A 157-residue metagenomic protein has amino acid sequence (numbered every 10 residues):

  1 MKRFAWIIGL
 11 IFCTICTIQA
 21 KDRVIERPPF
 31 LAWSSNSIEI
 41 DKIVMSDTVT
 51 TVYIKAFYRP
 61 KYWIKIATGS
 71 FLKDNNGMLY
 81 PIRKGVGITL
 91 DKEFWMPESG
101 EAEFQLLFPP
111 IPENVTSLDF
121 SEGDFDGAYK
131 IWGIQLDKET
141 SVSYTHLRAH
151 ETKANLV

Functional and structural regions predicted by a protein language model:
M1-R23: Bacterial Sec-dependent N-terminal signal peptides
D22-S46: Low-complexity, acidic Ser/Thr/Pro/Gly-rich terminal tails and inter-domain linkers that flank the onset of structured
I40-V49, E93-E98: Short, solvent-exposed beta-strand/turn "edge" segments of beta-rich domains on protein surfaces
T50-Y58: Short, well-ordered beta-strand segments enriched in hydrophobic/aromatic residues
F57-P97: The feature marks short-to-medium sequence segments in extracytoplasmic or secretory-pathway proteins
K84-S117: Short, solvent-exposed, Trp/other aromatic-anchored flexible loops in extracytoplasmic proteins
I111-Y129: Short, surface-exposed ligand- or partner-binding patches at beta-edge/loop junctions that are enriched in aromatics
T145-T152: Conserved small/polar residues in nucleotide/adenosyl-binding loops
